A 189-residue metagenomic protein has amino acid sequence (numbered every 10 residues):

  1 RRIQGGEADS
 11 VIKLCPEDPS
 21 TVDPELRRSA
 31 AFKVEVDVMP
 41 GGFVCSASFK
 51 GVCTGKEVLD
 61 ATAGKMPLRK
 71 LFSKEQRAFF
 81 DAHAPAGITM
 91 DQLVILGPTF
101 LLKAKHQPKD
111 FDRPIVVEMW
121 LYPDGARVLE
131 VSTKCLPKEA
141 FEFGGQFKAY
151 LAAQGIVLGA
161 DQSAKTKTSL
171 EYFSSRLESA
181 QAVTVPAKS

Functional and structural regions predicted by a protein language model:
R1-S189: Phosphate-end processing signature that detects enzymes handling 5′-triphosphorylated RNA and polyphosphate
